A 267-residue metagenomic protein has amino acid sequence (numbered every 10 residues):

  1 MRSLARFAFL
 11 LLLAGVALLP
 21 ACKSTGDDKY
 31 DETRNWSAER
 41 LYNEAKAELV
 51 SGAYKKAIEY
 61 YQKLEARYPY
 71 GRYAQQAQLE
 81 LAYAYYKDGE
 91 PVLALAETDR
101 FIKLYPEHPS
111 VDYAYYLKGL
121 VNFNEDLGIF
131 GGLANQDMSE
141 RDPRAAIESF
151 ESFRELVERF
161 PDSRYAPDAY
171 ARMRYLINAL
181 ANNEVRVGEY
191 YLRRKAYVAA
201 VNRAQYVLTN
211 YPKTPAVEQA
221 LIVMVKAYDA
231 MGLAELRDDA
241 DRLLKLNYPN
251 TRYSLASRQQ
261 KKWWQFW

Functional and structural regions predicted by a protein language model:
R2-L4, A17-W267: Acidic, polar-rich low-complexity tracts and alpha-helical solenoid repeat scaffolds
A8-L18: Bacterial N-terminal signal peptides
